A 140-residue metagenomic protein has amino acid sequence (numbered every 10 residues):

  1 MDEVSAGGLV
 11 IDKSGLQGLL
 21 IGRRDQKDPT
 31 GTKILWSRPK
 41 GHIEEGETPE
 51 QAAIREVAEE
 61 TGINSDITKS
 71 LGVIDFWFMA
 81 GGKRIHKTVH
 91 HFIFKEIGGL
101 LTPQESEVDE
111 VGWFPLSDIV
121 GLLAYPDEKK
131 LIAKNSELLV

Functional and structural regions predicted by a protein language model:
M1-D2, K33-W36, K69-G82, N135: Charged, low-complexity, helix/coiled-coil-prone segments
M1-R38: N-terminal strand-loop-strand
L9-V10, R55, E59, E137: Charged/polar positions on well-ordered alpha helices
K13-S14, R24, G46, T88 (+1 more regions): Compositionally biased, intrinsically disordered low-complexity segments
H42-K130: Unchanged
K130-S136: A small-molecule sensor/coupling module
V140: Catalytic cores of nucleic-acid ligases and guanylyltransferases
